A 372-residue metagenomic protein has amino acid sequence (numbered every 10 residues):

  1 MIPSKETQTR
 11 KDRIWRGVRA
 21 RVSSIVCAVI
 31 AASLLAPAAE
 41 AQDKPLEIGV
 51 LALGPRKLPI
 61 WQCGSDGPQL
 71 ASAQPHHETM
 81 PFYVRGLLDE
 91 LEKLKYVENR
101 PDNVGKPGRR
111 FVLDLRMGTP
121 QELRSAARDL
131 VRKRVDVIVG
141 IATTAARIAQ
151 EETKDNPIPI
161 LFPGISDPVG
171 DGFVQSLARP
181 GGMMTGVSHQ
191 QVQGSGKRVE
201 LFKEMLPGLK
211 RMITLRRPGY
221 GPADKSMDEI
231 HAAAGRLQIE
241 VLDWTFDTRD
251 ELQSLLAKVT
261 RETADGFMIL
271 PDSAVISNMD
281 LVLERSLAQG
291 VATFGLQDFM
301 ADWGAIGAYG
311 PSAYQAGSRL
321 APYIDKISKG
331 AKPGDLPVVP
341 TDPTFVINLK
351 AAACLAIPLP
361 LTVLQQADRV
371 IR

Functional and structural regions predicted by a protein language model:
M1-R372: Short hydrophobic alpha-helices and adjacent helix-cap/hinge residues
